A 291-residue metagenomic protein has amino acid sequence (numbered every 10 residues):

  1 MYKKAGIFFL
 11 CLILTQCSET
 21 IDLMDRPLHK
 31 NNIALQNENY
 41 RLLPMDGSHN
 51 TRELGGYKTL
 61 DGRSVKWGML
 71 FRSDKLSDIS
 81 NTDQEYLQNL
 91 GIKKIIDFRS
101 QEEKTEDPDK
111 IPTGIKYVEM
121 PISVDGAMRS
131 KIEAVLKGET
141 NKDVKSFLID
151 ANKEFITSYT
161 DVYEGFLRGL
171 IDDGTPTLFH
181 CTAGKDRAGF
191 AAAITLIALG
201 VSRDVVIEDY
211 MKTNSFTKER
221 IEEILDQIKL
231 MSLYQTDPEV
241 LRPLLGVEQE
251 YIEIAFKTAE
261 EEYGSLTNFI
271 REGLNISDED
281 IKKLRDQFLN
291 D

Functional and structural regions predicted by a protein language model:
M1-K4: Positively charged n-region of N-terminal signal peptides that target proteins for export
G6-Q16: Bacterial N-terminal signal peptides
C17-T177, A191-D291: Cys-dependent protein tyrosine phosphatase-like superfamily
H180: Catalytic nucleophile loop of clan PA
A183, R187-A188: Ser/Thr-glycine-rich phosphate-binding loops at phosphate-binding pockets of nucleotides, nucleotide cofactors
